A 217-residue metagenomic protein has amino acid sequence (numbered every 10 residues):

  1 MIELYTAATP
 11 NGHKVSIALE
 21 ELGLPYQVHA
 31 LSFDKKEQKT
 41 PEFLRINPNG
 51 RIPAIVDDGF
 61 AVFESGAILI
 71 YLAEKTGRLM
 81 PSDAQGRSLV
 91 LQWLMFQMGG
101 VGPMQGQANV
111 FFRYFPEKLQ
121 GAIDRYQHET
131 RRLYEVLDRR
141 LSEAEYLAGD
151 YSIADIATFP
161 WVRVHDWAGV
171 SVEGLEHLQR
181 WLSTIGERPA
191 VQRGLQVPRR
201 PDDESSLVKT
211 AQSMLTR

Functional and structural regions predicted by a protein language model:
M1-R131, D138, E143, A211-Q212: GST-like domain detector, emphasizing the conserved glutathione-binding G-site in the N-terminal thioredoxin-like
S32, I153, P198-P201: Short, solvent-exposed turn/loop segments enriched in Gly/Ser/Thr/Pro and often Arg
K36-E37, A73, S183, D202-E204: Short secondary-structure boundary/hinge segments and terminal tails
I55, I68, L137, D155 (+1 more regions): Residue-level signal for nonpolar/aromatic packing positions in well-ordered secondary structure
L89-Q92, R180, R193: Short, solvent-exposed alpha-helical surface patches in well-structured domains
G100, Q105-N109, Y146-G174, Q179-E187 (+1 more regions): GST superfamily/GST-like fold recognition
P198-R217: Acidic/histidine-enriched, glycine/proline-rich intrinsically disordered or flexible terminal extensions
